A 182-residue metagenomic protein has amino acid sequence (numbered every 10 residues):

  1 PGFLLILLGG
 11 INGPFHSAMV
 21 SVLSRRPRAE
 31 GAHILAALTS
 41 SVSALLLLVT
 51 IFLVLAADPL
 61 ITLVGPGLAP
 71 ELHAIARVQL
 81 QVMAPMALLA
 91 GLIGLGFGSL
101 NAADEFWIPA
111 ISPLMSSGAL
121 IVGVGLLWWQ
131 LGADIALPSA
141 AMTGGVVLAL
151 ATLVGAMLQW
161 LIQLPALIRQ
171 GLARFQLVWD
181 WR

Functional and structural regions predicted by a protein language model:
P1-R182: Membrane-embedded alpha-helical bundles of multi-pass transporters/translocases, especially carrier/permease families
